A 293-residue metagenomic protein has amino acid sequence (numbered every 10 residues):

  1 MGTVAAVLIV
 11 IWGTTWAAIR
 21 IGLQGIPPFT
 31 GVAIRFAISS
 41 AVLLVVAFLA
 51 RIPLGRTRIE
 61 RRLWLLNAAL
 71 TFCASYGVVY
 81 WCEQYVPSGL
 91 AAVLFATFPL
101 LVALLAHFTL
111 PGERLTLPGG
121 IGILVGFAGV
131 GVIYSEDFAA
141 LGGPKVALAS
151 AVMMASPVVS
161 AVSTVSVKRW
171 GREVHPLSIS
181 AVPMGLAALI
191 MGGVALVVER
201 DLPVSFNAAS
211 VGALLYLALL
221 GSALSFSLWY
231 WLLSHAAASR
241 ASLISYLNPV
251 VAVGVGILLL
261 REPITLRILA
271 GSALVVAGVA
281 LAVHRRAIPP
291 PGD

Functional and structural regions predicted by a protein language model:
M1-A33, W81, L141-R169, L177 (+2 more regions): Glycine-/small-residue-enriched transmembrane alpha-helix faces in small-molecule transporters and effluxers
M1-G2, G25-F29, A33, R56-R62 (+4 more regions): Juxtamembrane helix-entry segments on the extracytoplasmic side of multipass membrane proteins
I11, T15-W16, L44-F95, V132 (+1 more regions): Specific transmembrane alpha-helical segments of multi-pass solute transporters/efflux pumps, especially DMT/EamA
G25-A74, P99-L105, V158-S166, S180-E199 (+3 more regions): Transmembrane alpha-helices of multi-pass small-molecule transport proteins
T30-A41, L70-F72, Y76-P118, S156 (+1 more regions): Specific alpha-helical transmembrane segments that line the substrate/conduction pathway and gating interfaces
V32-I34, F72, A91-T97, V165-L189 (+1 more regions): Helix-helix packing/entry segments at the starts of transmembrane helices
L43, N67, T97, L105 (+5 more regions): Hydrophobic transmembrane alpha-helices of multi-pass small-molecule transport proteins
I59-A68, R114-G126, V174-P183: Cytoplasmic-side transmembrane-helix entry/capping segments in multi-pass membrane proteins
